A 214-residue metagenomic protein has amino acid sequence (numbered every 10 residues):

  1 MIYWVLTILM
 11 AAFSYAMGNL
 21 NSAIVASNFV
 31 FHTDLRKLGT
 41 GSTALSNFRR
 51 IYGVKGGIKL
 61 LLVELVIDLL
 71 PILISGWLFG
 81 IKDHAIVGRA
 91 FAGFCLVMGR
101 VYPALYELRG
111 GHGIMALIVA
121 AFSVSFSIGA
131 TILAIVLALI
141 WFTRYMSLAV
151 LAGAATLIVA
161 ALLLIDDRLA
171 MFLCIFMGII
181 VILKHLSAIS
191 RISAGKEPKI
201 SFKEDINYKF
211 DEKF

Functional and structural regions predicted by a protein language model:
M1-L9, L70-F91, F122-I128, A161-L173: Helix-coil boundary and interhelical linker segments in multi-pass alpha-helical membrane proteins
L6, M10, S14, N19 (+11 more regions): Alpha-helical transmembrane segments in multi-pass membrane proteins
A23, L73, W141, I158 (+2 more regions): Membrane-embedded alpha-helical segments of multi-pass transporters/permeases
A23-A26, S46, G99-R109, V136-T143 (+1 more regions): C-terminal ends of transmembrane helices
V25-G57, S190-F214: Cytosolic, membrane-interface loops and tails of multi-pass inner-membrane proteins
T33-A44, L105-I118, Y145-G153: Short, non-helical or kinked segments that cap or interrupt transmembrane helices
R49-G53, S75-G76, G113-T143, A155-L164: Interfacial segments of multi-pass membrane proteins
A130, M146-A154, I165-M177: Loop-to-transmembrane alpha-helix initiation sites
